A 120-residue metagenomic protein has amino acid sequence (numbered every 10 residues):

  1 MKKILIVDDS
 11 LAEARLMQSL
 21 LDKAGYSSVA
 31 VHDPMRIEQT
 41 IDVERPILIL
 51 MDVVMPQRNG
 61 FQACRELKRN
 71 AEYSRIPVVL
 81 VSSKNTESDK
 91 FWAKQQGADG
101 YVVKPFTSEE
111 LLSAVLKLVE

Functional and structural regions predicted by a protein language model:
R15-K23: Charged docking surfaces used in two-component/phosphorelay signaling
G25-D33, T40: Short hydrophobic/Thr-rich beta-strand motif most characteristic of the beta2 strand and flanking loop of CheY-like
E44-L50: Active-site beta3 strand of CheY-like receiver
P56-Q57, T86: The feature encodes the CheY-like receiver
F106-V115: C-terminal output helix
